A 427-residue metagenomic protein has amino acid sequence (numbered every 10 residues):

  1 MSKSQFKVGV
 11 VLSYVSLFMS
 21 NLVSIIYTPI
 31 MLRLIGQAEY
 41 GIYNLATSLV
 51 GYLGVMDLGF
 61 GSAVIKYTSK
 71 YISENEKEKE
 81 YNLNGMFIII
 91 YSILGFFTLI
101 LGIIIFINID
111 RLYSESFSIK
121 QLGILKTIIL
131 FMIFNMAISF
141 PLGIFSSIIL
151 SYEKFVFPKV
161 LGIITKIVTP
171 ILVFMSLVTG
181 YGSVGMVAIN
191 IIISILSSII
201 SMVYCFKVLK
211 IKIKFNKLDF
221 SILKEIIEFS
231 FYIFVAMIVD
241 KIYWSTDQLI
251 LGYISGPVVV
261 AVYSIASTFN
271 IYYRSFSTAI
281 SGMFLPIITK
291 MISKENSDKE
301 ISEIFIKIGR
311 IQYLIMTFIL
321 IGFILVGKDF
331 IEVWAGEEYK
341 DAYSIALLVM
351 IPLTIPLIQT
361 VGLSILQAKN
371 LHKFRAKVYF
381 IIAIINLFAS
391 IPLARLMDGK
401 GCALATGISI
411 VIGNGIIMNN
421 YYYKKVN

Functional and structural regions predicted by a protein language model:
M1-F6, G123, V184, S201-W244 (+3 more regions): Interhelical loop/hinge segments that connect adjacent transmembrane helices in multipass membrane
K3, K7, M136-I164, V184 (+2 more regions): Membrane-interface junctions at transmembrane-helix termini in multi-pass inner-membrane proteins
Q5-K70, T98-I103, N135, P170 (+3 more regions): Signature of the first transmembrane helix
G9-S24, I189-S201, C205, F220-K290 (+3 more regions): Transmembrane helical elements of multi-pass membrane transporters/channels
S16-M19, K159-V208, F229, N270 (+2 more regions): Hydrophobic alpha-helical transmembrane segments
M31-G54, S183-A188, I222-F229, L251-I271 (+3 more regions): Interfacial/gating helices of multi-pass transporter permease domains
L58-E74, S151, L209-K210, A266 (+3 more regions): Helix-loop junctions and terminal segments of transmembrane helices in multi-pass membrane transport/translocation
I107-F131, F323-T354, K400: Interfacial segments at transmembrane-helix termini and the short loops linking adjacent helices
